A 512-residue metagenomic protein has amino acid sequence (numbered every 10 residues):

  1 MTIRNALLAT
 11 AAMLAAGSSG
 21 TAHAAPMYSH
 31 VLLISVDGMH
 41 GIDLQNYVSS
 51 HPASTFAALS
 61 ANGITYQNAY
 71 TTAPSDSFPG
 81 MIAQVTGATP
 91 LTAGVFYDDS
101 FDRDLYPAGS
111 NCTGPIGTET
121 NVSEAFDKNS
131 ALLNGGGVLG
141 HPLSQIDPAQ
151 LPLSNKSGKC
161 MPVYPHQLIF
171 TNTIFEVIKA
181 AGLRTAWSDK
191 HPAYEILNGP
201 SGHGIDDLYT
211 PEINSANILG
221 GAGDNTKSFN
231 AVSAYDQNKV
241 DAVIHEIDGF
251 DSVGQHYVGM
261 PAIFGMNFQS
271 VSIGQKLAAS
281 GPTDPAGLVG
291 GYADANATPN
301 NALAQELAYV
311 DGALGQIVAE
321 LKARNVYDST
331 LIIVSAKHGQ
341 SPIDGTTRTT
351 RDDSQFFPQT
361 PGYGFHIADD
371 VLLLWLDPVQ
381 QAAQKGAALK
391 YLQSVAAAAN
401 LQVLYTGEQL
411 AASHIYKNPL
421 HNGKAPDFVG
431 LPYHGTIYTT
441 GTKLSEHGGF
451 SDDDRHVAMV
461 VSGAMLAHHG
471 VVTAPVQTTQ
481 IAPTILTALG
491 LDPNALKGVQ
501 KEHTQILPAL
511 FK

Functional and structural regions predicted by a protein language model:
M1-H23: Gram-negative bacterial Sec-dependent N-terminal signal peptides
M27-L32, N62-Y66, T92, E119-V122 (+7 more regions): Loop/turn elements at helix/coil->beta-strand transitions in domains of secreted/extracellular proteins
L44-G94, R184-A186: Short, structured active-site-proximal loop/turn typified by the sulfatase FGly-forming signature C/S-X-P-X-R
K128, L133-G223, L496: Catalytic-site neighborhoods of secreted/periplasmic enzymes that process anionic sulfate/phosphate groups
S154, Q167-N172, Y363-T484, A488: Active-site neighborhoods of enzymes that stabilize oxyanions during catalysis
H191-P192, I196-N214, G254-Y309, T346-R348: Active-site His/acidic residue clusters
Q305-T350, I485: Metal-dependent active-site segment of extracytoplasmic phospho-/sulfohydrolases and closely related
S329, A336-Q380: Acidic/histidine-rich catalytic neighborhood
